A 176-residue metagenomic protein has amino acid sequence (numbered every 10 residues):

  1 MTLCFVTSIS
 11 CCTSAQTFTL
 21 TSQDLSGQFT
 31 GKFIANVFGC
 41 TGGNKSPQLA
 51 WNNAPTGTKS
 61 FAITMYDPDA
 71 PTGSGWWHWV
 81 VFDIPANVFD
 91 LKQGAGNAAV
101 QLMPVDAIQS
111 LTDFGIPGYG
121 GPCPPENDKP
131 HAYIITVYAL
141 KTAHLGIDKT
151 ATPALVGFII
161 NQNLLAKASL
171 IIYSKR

Functional and structural regions predicted by a protein language model:
M1-S10: Bacterial N-terminal signal peptides
C12-R176: N-terminus-centered regions that define maturation/targeting leaders and the start of the first functional domain
